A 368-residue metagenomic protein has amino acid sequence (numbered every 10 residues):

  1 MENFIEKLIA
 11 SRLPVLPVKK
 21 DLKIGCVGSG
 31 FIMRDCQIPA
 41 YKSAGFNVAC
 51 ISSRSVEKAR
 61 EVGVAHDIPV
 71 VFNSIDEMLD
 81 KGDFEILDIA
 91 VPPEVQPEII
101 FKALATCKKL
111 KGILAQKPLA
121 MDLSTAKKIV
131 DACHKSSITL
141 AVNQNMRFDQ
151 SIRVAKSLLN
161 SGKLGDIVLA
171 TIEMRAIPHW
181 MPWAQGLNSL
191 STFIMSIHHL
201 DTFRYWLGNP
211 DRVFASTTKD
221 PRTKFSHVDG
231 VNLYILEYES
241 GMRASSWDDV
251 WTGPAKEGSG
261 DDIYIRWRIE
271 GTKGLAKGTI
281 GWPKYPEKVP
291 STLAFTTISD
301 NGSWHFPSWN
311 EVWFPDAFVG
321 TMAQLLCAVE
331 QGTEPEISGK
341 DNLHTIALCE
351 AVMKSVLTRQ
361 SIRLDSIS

Functional and structural regions predicted by a protein language model:
M1-K20, I86-I89, K288, Q324-S368: C-terminal helix-rich "cap/oligomerization" subdomain common to oxidoreductases
E2-A10, I194, L200-Y285, V319-Q331 (+1 more regions): Contiguous beta-strand/loop segments that form the cofactor/metal-binding neighborhood of enzyme cores
E2-H66: N-terminal Rossmann-like dinucleotide-binding module
I32, R54, N310-M322: Active-site loop of classical SDR/Rossmann-like NAD(P)-dependent oxidoreductases, centered on the catalytic Tyr-X3-Lys
H66-A132: Beta-loop-alpha module in the N-terminal Rossmann-like domain of NAD(P)-dependent dehydrogenases, especially those
F72, L114-A115, L140-V142, T171 (+2 more regions): Hydrophobic residues in well-ordered beta-strands that form the structural core
A126-M146, L164-I172: Rossmann-fold dehydrogenase core element
M146-I235, R359: Predominantly a Rossmann-like dinucleotide-binding segment in NAD(P)-dependent oxidoreductases
